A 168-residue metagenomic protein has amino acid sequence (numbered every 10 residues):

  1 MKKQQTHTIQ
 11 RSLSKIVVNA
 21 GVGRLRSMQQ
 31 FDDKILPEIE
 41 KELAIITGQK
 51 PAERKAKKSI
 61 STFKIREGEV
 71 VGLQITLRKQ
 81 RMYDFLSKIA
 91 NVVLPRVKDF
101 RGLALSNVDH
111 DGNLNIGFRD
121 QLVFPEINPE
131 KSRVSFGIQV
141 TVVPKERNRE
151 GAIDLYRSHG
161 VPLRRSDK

Functional and structural regions predicted by a protein language model:
M1-K168: Ribosome-associated RNA-binding proteins
